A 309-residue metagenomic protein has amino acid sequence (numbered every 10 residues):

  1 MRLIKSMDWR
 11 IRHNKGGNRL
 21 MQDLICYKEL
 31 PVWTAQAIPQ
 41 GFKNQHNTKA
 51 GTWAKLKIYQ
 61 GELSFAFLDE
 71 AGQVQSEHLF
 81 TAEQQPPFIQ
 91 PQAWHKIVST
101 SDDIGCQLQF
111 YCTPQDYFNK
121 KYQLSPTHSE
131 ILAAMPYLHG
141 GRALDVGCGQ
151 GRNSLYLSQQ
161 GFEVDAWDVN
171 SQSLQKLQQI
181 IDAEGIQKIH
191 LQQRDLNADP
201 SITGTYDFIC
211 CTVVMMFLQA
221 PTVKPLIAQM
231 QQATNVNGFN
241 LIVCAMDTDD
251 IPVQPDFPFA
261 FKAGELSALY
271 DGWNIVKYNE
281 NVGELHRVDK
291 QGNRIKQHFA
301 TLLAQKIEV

Functional and structural regions predicted by a protein language model:
P31-G51: Conserved short histidine dyad/triad with adjacent acidic residue
A54-S64: Short, conserved beta-strand element in jelly-roll/cupin
A71-P91: Short acidic-glycine-tyrosine-enriched beta hairpin
Q90-C112: Ligand-binding loop in jelly-roll beta-barrel domains
W94, C112-L138, L144, Q150-S201 (+2 more regions): Class I (Rossmann-like) S-adenosyl-L-methionine-dependent methyltransferase catalytic domain, capturing the SAM-binding
S201-I209: A short acidic, Gly/Pro-enriched loop at the edge of an enzyme's catalytic core that lines a small-molecule cofactor
C211-V214: A short beta-strand submotif of the Rossmann-like class I SAM-dependent methyltransferase core that lines
K224-V236: A short glycine-rich, Lys/Arg-flanked "PGG" loop and its adjoining helix->strand segment in the class I
